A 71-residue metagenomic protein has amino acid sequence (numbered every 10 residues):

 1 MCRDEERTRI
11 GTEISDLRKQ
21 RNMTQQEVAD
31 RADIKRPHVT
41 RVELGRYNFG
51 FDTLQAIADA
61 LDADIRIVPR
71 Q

Functional and structural regions predicted by a protein language model:
M1-S15, L44, D64: N-terminal flexible/basic segments that precede or flank functional cores
T8, K19-Q20, N48: Short amphipathic helical patch at the helix-1/turn junction of helix-turn-helix
T12-R31, A56: Short basic helix-loop element that most often maps to the first helix and adjoining turn of HTH DNA-binding modules
D33-Y47: Recognition helix of helix-turn-helix/homeodomain-like DNA-binding domains that insert into the DNA major groove
P37-R41, D52, R70: Base-recognition residues in the alpha-helical recognition helix of bacterial helix-turn-helix
R46, P69-Q71: Short, well-ordered turn and helix-capping elements at secondary-structure junctions
D52-V68: DNA major-groove recognition helix of helix-turn-helix/homeodomain DNA-binding modules
